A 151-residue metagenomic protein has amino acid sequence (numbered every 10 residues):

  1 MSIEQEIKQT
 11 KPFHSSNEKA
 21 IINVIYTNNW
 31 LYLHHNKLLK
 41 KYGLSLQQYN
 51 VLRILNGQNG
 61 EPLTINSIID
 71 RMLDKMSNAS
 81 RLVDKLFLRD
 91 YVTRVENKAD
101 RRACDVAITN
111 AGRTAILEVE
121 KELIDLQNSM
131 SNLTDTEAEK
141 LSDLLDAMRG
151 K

Functional and structural regions predicted by a protein language model:
M1-P12, T136-K151: C-terminal regulatory/oligomerization modules of transcriptional regulators
M1-Y42: N-terminal leader segment of winged-helix/HTH proteins
N23, N50-I54, T114, K140: Pre-recognition alpha-helix immediately N-terminal to the DNA-recognition helix within helix-turn-helix or winged-helix
L33-K75: N-terminal helix-turn-helix DNA-binding core of bacterial DNA-binding proteins
I65, V83-D84: Short, hydrophobic-biased segments on the C-terminal half of alpha helices that form "recognition helices"
D84-E139: Charged, amphipathic alpha-helical coiled-coil/dimerization segments
